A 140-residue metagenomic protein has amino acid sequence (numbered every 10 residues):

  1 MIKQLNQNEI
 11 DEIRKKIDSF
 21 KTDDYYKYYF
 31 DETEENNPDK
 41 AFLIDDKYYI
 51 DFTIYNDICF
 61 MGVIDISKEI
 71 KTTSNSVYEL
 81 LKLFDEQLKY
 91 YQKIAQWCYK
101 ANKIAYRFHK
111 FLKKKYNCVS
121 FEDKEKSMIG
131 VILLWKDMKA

Functional and structural regions predicted by a protein language model:
M1-Y28: Short amphipathic alpha-helix that is part of the acyltransferase structural core
D31-N36, K47-I58: A conserved beta-strand-loop-helix scaffold within acyl/acetyltransferase catalytic domains
A41-D45: Cytosolic beta-strand hydrophobic patch enriched in CBS
Y55-E69: Conserved acetyl-CoA binding element of GNAT-fold acetyltransferases
T72-Q87, R107, F111: Conserved acetyl-CoA-binding loop-helix of GNAT-fold acetyltransferases
A95-K110, K124-K126: Conserved beta-strand-loop-alpha-helix junction that forms the acyl-donor binding cleft
W97, K115-I132: Conserved catalytic-core motifs of GNAT/GCN5-like acyltransferases
